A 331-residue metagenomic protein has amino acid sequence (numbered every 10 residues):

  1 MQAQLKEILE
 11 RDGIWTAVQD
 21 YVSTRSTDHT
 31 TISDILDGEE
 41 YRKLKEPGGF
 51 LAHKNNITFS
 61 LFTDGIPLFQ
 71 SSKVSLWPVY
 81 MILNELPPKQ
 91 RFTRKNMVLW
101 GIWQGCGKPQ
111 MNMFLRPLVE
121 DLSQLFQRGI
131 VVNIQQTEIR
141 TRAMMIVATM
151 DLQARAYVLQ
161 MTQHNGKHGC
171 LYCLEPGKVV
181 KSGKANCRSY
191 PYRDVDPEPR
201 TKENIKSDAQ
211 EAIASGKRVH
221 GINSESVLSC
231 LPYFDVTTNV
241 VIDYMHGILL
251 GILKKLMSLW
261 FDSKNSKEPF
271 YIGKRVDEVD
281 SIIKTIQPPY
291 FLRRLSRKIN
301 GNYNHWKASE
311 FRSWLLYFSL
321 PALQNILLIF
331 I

Functional and structural regions predicted by a protein language model:
M1-G65, L122-L316, L320: Charged (Asp/Glu and Lys/Arg) segments that form or flank catalytic channels of large polymer- and nucleotide-handling
T58, F62, G105, Q110 (+2 more regions): Extracellular/secreted glycoprotein ectodomains characterized by long, lumenal stretches of O-glycosylated
F62, I66, S71, I82-L86 (+3 more regions): Structured beta-strand/turn binding interfaces of compact recognition modules in eukaryotic regulators
L68-S71, Q104-M111, H305-A308, I326-F330: Conserved, non-catalytic sequence blocks in retroelement Pol enzymes and Pol-derived host proteins
F69-S72, K89-R91, K178-G183, I326-L327: Short helix/loop capping segments that flank catalytic or ligand/cofactor-binding pockets
S72-L76, M81, F92-K95, N112-L115 (+4 more regions): Short coil/turn segments at secondary-structure boundaries
M81-K108: Electropositive, glycine- and tryptophan-enriched low-complexity nucleic-acid-binding patches
S319-L327: Extended amphipathic alpha-helical scaffold segments
